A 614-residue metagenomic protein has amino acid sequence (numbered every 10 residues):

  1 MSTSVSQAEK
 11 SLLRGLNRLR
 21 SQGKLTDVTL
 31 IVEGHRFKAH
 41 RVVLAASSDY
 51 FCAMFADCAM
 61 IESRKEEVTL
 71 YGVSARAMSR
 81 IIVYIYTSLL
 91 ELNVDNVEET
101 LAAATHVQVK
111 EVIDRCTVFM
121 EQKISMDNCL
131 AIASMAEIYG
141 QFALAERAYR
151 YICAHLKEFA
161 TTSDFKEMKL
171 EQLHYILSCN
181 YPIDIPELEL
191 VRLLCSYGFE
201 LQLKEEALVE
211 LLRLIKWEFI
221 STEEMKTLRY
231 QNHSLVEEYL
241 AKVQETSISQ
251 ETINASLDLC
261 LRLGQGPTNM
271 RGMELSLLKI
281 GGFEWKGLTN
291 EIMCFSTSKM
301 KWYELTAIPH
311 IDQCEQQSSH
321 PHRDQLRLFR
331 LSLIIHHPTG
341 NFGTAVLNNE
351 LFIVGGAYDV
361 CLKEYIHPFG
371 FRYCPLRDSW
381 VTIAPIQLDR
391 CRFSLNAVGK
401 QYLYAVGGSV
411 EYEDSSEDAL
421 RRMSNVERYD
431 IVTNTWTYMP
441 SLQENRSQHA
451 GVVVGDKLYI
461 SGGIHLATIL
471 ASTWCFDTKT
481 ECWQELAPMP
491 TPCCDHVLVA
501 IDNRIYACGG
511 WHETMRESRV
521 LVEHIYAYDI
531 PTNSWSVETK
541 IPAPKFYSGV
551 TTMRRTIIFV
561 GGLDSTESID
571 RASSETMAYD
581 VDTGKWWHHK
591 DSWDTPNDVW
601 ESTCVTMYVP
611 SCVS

Functional and structural regions predicted by a protein language model:
S2-S6, K10, H35-A39, A46-D49 (+11 more regions): Alpha-helical scaffold in the C-terminal half of BTB/POZ domains and their immediate C-terminal extension
G15-R18, F119: Short, intrinsically disordered linker segments that flank or connect zinc-binding domains
R20-D27, S573: A short, compositionally biased
I31-E33: Short strand-coil-strand connectors
Y50-A56: Short amphipathic alpha-helical interface patches used for protein-protein assembly/oligomerization
T69-G72: Conserved AAA+ ATPase "SRH/arginine-finger" region at the nucleotide-binding site
E205-S614: Kelch-like beta-propeller repeat domains
